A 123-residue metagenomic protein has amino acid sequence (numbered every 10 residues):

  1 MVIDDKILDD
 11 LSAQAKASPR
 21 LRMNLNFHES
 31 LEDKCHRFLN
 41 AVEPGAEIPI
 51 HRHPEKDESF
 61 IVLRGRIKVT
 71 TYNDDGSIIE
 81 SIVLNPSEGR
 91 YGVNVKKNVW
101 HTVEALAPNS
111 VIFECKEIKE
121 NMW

Functional and structural regions predicted by a protein language model:
M1-C35, E80-P86: A short, N-terminal "cap"/entry segment at the start of jelly-roll beta-barrel domains of the cupin/DSBH fold
L39-E55: Conserved short histidine dyad/triad with adjacent acidic residue
I50-H51, V69-T71, G92-V95, H101-L106 (+1 more regions): Short beta-strand His + acidic residue motifs that chelate non-heme Fe in jelly-roll/DSBH and cupin folds
E55-D75: Glycine- and acidic-residue-biased ligand/ion/polar-headgroup-sensing regions
S59, T102, A107-W123: A short hydrophobic beta-strand segment most commonly corresponding to one strand of the jelly-roll/cupin
N73-N98: Short acidic-glycine-tyrosine-enriched beta hairpin
